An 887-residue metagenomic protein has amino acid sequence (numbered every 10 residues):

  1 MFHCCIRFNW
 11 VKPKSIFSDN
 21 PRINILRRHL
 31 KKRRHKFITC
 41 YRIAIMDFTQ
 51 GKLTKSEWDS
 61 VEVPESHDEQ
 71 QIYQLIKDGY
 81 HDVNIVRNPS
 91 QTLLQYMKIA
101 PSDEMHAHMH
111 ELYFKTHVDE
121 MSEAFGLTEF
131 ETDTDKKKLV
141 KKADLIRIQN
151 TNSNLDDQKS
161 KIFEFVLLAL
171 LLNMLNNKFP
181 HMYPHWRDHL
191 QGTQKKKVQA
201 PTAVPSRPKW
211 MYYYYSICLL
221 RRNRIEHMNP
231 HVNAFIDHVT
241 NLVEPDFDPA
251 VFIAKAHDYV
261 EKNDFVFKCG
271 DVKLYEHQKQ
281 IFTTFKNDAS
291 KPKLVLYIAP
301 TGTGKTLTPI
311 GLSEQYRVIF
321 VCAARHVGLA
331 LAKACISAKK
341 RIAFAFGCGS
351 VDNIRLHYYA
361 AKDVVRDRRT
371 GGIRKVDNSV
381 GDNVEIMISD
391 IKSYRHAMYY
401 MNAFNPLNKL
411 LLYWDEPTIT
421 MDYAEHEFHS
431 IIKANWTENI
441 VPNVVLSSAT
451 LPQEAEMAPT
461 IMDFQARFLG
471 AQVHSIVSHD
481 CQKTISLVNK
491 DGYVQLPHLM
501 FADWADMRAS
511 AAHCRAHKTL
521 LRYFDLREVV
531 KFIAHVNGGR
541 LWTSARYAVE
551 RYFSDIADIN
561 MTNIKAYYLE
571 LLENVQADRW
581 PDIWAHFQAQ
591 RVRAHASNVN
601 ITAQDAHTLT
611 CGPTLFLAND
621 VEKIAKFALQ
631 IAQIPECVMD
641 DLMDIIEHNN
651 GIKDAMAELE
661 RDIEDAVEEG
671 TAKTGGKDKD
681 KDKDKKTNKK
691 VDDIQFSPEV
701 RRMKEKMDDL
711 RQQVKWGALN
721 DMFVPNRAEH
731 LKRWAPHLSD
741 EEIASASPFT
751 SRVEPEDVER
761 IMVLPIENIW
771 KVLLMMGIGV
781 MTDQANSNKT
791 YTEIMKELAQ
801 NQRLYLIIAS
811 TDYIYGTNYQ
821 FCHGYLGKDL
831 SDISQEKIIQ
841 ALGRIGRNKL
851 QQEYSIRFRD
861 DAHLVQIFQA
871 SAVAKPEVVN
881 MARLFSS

Functional and structural regions predicted by a protein language model:
C5, W10-P13, F17-N20, L26-S887: N-terminal helicase ATP-binding lobe
